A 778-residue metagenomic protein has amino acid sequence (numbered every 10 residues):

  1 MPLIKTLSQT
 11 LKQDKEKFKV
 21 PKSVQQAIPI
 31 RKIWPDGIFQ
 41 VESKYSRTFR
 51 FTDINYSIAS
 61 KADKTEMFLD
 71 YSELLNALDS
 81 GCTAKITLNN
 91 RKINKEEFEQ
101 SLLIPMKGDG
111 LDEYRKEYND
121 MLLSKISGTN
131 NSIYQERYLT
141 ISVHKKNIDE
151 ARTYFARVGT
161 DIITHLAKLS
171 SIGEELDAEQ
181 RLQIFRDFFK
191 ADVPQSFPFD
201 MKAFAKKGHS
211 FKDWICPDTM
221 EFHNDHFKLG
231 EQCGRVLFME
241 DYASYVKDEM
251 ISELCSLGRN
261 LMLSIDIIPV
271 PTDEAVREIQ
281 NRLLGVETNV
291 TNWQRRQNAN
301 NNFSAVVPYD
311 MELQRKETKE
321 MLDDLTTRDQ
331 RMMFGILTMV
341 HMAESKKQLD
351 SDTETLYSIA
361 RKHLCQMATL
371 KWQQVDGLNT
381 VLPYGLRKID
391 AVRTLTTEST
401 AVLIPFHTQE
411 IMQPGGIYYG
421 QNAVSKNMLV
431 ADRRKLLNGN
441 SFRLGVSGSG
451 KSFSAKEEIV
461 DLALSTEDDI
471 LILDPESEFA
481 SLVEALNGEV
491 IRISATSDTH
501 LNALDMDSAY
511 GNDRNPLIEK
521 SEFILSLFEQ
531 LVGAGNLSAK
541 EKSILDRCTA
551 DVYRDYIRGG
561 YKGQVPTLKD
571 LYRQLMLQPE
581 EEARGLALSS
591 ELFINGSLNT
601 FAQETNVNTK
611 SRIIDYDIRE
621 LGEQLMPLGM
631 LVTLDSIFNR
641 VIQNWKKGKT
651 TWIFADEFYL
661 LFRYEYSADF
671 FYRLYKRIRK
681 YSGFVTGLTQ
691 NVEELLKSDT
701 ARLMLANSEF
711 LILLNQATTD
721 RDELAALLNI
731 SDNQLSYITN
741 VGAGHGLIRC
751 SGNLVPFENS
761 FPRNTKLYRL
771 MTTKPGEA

Functional and structural regions predicted by a protein language model:
P2-F406: Extended, folded cores of ATP/NTP-driven motor/assembly subunits in large transport and secretion machines
I54, K61-S80, T87, R91 (+10 more regions): P-loop NTPase motor domains
R443: Hydrophobic anchor at the beta1->P-loop junction of P-loop NTPases
K451: Conserved lysine of the Walker
S454: Hydrophobic positions on the alpha1 helix immediately C-terminal to the Walker A/P-loop
D461-L471: Post-Walker A helix-loop "phosphate-sensing" segment adjacent to the P-loop in P-loop NTPases
N487-I491, T700-L713: A short helix-turn-beta junction within AAA+ P-loop NTPase domains corresponding to the substrate/partner-engaging
L728-A778: Conserved P-loop NTPase
